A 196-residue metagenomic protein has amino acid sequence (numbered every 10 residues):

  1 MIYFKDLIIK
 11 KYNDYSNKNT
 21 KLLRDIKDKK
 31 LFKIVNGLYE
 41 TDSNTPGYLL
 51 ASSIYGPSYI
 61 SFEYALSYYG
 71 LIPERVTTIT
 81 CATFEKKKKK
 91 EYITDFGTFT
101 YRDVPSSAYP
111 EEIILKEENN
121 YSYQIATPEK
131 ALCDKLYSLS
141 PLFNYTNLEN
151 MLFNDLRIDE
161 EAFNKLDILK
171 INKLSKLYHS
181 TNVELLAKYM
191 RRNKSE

Functional and structural regions predicted by a protein language model:
M1-S61: Short beta-edge/loop segments at beta->alpha junctions of small alpha/beta modules that act as binding/recognition
D6, S16-R24, K86-T94, A126-K130 (+1 more regions): Short, mixed-charge, low-aromatic patches
N13, G70, Y137-P141: Hydrophobic/aromatic-lined pockets within catalytic cores
Y15-K18, I72, T181: Short coil/loop linkers at secondary-structure junctions
D25, K33-L38, R102-Y109, N147: Short, compositionally biased low-complexity segments
L71-T127: Exposed, interaction-prone assembly regions rather than primary DNA-binding/catalytic cores
I113-E196: Hydrophobic alpha-helical interaction segments
